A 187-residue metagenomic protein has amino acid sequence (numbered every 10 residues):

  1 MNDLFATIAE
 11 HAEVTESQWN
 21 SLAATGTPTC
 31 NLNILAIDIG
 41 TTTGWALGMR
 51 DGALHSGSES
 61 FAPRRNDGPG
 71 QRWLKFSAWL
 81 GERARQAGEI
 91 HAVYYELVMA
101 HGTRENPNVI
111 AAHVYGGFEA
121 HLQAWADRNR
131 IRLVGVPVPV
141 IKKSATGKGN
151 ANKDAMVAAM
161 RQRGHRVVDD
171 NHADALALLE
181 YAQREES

Functional and structural regions predicted by a protein language model:
M1-S187: Phosphate- and other anionic-substrate recognition elements at nucleic-acid/protein interfaces
